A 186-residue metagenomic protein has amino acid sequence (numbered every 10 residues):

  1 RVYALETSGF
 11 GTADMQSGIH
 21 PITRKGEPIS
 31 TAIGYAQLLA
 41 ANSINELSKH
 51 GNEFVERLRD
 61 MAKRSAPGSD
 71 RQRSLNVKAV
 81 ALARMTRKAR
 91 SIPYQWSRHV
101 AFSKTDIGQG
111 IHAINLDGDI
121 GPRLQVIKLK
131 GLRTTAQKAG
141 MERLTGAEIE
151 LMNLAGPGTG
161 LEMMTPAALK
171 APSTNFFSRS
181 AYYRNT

Functional and structural regions predicted by a protein language model:
R1-Y183: Catalytic glycan-binding domains that act on GlcNAc-containing polysaccharides
